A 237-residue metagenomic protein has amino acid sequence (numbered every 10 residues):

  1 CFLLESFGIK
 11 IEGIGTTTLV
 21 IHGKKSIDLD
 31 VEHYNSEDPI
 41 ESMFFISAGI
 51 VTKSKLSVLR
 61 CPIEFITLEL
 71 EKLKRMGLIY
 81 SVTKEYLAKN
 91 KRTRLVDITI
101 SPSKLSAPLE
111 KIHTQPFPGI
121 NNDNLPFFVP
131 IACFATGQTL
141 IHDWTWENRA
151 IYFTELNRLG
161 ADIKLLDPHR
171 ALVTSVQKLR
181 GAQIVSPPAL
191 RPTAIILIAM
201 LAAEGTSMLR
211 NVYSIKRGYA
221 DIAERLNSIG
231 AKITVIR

Functional and structural regions predicted by a protein language model:
C1-R237: Short, structured segments at the rim of ligand-binding sites
